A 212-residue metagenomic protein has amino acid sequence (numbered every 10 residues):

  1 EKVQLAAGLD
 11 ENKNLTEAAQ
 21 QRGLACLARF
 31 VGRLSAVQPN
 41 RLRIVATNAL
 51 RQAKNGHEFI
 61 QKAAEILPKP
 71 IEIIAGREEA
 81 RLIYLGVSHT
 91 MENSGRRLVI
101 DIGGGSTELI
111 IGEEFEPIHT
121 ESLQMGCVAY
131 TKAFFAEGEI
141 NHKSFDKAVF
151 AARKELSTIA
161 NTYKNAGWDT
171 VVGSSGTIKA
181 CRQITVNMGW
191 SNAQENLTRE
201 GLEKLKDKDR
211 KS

Functional and structural regions predicted by a protein language model:
V3-P39, I44-R96, I111-K211: Helical "lid/coupling" subdomains associated with nucleotide-phosphate turnover
R96-S106, I110: A generic, well-ordered mixed alpha/beta core segment in the N-terminal half of proteins
